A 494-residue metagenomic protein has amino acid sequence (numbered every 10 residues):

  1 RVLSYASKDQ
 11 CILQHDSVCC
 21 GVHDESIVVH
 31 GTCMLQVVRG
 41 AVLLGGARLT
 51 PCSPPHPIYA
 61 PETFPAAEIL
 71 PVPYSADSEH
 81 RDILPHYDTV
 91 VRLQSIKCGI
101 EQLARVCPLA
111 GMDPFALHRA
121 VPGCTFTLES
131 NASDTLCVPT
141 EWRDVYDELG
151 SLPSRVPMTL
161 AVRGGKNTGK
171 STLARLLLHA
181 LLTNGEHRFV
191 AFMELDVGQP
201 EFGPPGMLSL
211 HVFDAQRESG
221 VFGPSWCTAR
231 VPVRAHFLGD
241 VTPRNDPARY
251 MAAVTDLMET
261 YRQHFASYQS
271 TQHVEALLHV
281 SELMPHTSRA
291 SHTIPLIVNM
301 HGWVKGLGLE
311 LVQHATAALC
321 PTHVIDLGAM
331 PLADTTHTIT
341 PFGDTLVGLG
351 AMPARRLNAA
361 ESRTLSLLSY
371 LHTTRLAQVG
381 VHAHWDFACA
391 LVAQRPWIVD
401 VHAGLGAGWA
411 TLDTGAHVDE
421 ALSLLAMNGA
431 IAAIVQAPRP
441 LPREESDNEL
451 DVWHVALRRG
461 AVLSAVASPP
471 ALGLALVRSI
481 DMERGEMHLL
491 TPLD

Functional and structural regions predicted by a protein language model:
R1-M158, V162-R163, L176, A180 (+4 more regions): Preference for solvent-exposed, low-hydrophobicity sequence contexts
A47-L49, P204-G206, G223, G308-E310: Short coil/turn segments at secondary-structure boundaries
R155-P157, A191-P295: Nucleotide-state-sensitive switch-loop elements of NTP-binding domains
K166: The conserved Walker
K170: Conserved lysine of the Walker
H179-A180, L208-F213, H314: Amphipathic alpha-helical scaffolding segments
H273-G343, V347: Phosphate/Mg2+-binding loops and adjacent switch elements in nucleotide/diphosphate-handling enzyme cores
